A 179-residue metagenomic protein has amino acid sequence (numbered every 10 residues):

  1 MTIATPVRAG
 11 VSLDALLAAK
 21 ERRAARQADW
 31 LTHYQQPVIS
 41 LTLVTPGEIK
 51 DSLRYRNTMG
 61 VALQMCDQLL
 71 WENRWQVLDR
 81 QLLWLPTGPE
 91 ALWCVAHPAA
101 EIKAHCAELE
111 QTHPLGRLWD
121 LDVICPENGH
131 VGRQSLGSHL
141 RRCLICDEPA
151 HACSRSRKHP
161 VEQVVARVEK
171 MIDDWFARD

Functional and structural regions predicted by a protein language model:
M1-L69, N73-W75, W84, E101-D179: Long, contiguous binding/interaction regions
D79-T87: Short, charge-patterned binding micro-sites
P89-H97: Short cationic amphipathic helices and targeting signals
